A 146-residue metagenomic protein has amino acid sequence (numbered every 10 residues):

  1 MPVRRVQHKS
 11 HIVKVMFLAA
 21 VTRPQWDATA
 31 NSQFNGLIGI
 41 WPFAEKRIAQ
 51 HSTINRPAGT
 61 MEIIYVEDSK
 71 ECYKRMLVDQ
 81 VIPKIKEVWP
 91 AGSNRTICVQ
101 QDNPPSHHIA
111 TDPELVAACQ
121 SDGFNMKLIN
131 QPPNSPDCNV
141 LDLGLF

Functional and structural regions predicted by a protein language model:
M1-F146: Surface/interface recognition patches
